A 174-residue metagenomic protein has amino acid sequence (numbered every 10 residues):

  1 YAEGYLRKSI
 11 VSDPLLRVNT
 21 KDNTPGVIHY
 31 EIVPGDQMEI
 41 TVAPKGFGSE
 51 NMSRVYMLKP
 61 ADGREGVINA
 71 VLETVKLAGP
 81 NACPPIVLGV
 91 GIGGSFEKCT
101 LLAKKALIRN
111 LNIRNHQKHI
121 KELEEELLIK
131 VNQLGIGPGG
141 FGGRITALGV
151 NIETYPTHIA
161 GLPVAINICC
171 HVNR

Functional and structural regions predicted by a protein language model:
Y1-H29, V33-V90, S95-R174: Non-transmembrane, aqueous-exposed alpha-helical and coiled segments at domain scale
